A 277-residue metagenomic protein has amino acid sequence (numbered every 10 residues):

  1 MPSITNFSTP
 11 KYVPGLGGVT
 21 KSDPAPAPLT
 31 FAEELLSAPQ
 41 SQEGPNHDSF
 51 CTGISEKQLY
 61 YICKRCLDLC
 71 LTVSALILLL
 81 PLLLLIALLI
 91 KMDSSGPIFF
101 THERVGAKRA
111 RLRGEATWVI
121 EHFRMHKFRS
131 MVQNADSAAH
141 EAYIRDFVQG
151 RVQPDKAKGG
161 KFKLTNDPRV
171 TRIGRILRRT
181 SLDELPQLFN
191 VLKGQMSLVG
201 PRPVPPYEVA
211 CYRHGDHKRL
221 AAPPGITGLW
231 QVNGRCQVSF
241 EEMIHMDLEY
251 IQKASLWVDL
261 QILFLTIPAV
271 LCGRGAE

Functional and structural regions predicted by a protein language model:
M1-I77, H122, A138, V152-K158 (+1 more regions): N-terminal hydrophobic signal-anchor/signal peptide
Q40-P45, D183-L192, V232-N233: Hydrophobic alpha-helical segments characteristic of transmembrane helices
S55, L59, N166-R169, A222 (+2 more regions): Residue-level signature of the cytosolic catalytic core of signaling kinases
S55-A139, L256, Q261-E277: A hydrophobic, helix-centered structural microdomain
I98-P168, T227-M243: Short, glycine-rich, amphipathic interfacial segments at transmembrane boundaries or analogous
Q149-A222, L263-T266, V270: A short, structured surface patch at a secondary-structure boundary
V199-G275: C-terminal or late-domain output modules
